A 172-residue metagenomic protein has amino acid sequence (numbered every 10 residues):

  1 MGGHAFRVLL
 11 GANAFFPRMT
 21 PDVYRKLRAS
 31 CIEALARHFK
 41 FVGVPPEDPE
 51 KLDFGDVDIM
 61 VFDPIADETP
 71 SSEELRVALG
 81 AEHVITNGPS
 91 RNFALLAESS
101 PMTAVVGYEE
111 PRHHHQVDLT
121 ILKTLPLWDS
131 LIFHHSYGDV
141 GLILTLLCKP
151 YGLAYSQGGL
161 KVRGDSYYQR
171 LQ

Functional and structural regions predicted by a protein language model:
M1-P46: Helical scaffold of the NTase/Pol beta-like nucleotidyltransferase catalytic core
V23, L27, D67-S71, S136 (+1 more regions): Short amphipathic alpha-helical segments
A29, A34-F39, V77, V84-N87 (+1 more regions): Charge-dense, helix-prone N-terminal extensions
I32-T69: Active-site nucleotide-donor binding segment shared across nucleotidyl transfer reactions
P49, E74, R112: Charged structural interfaces that engage phosphate-rich ligands and support phosphoryl-transfer chemistry
E68-A81: Short amphipathic alpha-helices in soluble, non-transmembrane regions that often serve as interface/regulatory elements
L79-P126: Conserved catalytic core of two-metal-ion nucleotidyltransferases
P111-Q172: Catalytic cores of NTP-dependent nucleotidyl/adenyl transfer enzymes across multiple folds
